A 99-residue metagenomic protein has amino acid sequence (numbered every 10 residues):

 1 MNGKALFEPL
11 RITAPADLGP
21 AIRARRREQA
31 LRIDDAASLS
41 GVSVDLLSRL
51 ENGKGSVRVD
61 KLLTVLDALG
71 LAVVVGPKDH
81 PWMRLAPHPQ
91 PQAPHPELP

Functional and structural regions predicted by a protein language model:
M1-G3, T13, L39-S43: A short alpha-helix capping/helix-coil boundary motif
G3-E28: A short, Lys/Arg-rich alpha-helix, primarily the initiator
P20-D35, T64, Q92, P96-L98: Short basic helix-loop element that most often maps to the first helix and adjoining turn of HTH DNA-binding modules
A30-S48: Short alpha-helical DNA-recognition segment
D60-G76: DNA major-groove recognition helix of helix-turn-helix/homeodomain DNA-binding modules
V75-P99: Short, charged recognition helix plus adjacent turn of helix-turn-helix-like nucleic-acid-binding domains
